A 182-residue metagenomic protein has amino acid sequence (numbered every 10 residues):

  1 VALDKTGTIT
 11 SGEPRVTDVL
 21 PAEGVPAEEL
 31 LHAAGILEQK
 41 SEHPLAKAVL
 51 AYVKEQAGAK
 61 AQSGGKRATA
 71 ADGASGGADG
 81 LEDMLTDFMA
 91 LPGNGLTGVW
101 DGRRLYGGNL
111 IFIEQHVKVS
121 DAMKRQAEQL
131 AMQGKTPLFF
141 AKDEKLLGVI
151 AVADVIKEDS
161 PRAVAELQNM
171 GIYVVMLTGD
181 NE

Functional and structural regions predicted by a protein language model:
V1-E182: Cytosolic catalytic headpiece
